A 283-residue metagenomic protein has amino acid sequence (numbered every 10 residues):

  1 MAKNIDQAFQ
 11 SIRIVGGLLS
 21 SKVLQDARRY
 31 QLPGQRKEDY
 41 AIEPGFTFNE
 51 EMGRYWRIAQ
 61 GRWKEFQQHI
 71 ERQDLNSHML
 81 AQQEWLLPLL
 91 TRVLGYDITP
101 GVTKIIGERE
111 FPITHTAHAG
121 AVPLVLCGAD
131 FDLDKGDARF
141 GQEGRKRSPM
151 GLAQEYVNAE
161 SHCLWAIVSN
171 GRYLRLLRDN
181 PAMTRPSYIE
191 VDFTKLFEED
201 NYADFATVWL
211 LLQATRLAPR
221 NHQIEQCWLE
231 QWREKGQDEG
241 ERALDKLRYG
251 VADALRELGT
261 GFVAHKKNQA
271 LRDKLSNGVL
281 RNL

Functional and structural regions predicted by a protein language model:
M1-D74, A121-L283: Short, basic/polar, glycine-containing "phosphate-handling" surface segments that engage DNA
Q31-Y40, P44-T47, L94-A121: Active-site metal-binding core of divalent-cation-utilizing nuclease and nuclease-like domains
R72-G101: Acidic-basic catalytic patches of nuclease active cores, encompassing PD-(D/E)XK and other metal-cofactor nuclease
